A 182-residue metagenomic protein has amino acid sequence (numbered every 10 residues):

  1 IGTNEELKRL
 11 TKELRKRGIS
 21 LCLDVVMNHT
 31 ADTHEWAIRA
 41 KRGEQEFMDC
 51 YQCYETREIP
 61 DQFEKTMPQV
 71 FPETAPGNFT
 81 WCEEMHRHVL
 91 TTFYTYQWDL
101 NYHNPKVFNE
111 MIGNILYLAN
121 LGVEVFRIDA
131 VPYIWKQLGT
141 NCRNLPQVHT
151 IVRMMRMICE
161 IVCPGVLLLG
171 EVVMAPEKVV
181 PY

Functional and structural regions predicted by a protein language model:
I1-I112, L116, N120, V131-Y182: Acidic/aromatic-lined carbohydrate-recognition and catalytic surfaces of CAZymes acting on diverse glycans
G122-E124: Short loop/turn motifs at secondary-structure junctions
F126-I128: Hydrophobic residues within beta-strands of alpha/beta enzymes
